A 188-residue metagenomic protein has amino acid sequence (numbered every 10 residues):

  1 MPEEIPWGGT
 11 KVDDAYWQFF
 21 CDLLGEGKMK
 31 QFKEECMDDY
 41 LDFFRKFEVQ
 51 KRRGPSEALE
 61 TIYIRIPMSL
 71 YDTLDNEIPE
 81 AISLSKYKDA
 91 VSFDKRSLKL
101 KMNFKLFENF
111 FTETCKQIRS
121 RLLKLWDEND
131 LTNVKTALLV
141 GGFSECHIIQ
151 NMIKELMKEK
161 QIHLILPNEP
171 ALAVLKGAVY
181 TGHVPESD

Functional and structural regions predicted by a protein language model:
P2-I5, K30, E159-L166: Short beta-alpha connecting loops at secondary-structure transitions that line or flank enzyme active sites
E4-M152: Gly/charged contiguous loops adjacent to phosphate- or pyrophosphate-bearing nucleotide/cofactor binding elements
P6-D14, N168-G182: Conserved A3 ("GATE") glycine/threonine-rich loop of ANL adenylate-forming enzymes
F20, I153, M157, G182: Active-site catalytic pocket residues across diverse enzymes, especially alpha/beta-hydrolases
M37, A171, D188: A long, glycine-enriched binding/interface module in the latter
I153-G177: Conserved phosphate-binding/catalytic loops in two-lobed NTP-binding clefts
G182-D188: A polyampholytic, Gly/Pro-enriched intrinsically disordered region
